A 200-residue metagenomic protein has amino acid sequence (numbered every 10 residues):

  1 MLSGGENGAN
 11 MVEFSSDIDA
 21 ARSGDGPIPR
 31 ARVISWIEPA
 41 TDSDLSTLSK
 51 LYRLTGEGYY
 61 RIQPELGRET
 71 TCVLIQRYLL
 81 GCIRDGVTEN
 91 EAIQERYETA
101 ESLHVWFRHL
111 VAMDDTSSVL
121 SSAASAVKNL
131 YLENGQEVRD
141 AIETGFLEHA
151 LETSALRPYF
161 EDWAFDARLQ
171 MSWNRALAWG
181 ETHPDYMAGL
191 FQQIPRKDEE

Functional and structural regions predicted by a protein language model:
L2-K50, R61-Q63, R68-E69, E98-E200: Acidic, proline/glycine-rich low-complexity IDRs
T47-T88: Long amphipathic alpha-helical segments with strong coiled-coil/leucine-zipper propensity
G86-N90, L130-L132: Helix-loop junctions that connect tandem helical modules in alpha-solenoid scaffolds
E91-E95: Long, non-catalytic architectural segments outside compact domain cores
